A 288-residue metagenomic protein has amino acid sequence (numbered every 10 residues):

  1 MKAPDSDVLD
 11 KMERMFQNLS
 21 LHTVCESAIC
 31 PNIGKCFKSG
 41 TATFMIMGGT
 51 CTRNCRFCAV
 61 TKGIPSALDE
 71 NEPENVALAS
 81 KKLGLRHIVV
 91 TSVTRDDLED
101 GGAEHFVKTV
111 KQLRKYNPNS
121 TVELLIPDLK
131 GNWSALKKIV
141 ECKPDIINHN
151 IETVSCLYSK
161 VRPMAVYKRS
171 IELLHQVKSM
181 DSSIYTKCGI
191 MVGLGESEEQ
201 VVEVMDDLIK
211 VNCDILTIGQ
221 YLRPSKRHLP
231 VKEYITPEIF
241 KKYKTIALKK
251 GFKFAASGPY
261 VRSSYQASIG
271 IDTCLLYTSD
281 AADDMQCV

Functional and structural regions predicted by a protein language model:
M1-R53: Flexible, acidic/Gly-rich N-terminal and inter-domain linker regions that tether and position cofactor-handling modules
A28-I33, Y185, I239-L275: A C-terminal junction/extension of Radical SAM enzymes
K38-I146, T153-L157, V166-S183, C188 (+4 more regions): Conserved Radical SAM active-site core
D100, E152-P163, L194-E196, D214-I235 (+1 more regions): Flexible glycine/acidic-rich beta-alpha junction loops that bind and position SAM and/or redox cofactors in anaerobic
D145, D214, K253: Receiver (REC) domain switch/active-site residues of two-component response regulators
Y277-A282: Conserved small/polar residues in nucleotide/adenosyl-binding loops
